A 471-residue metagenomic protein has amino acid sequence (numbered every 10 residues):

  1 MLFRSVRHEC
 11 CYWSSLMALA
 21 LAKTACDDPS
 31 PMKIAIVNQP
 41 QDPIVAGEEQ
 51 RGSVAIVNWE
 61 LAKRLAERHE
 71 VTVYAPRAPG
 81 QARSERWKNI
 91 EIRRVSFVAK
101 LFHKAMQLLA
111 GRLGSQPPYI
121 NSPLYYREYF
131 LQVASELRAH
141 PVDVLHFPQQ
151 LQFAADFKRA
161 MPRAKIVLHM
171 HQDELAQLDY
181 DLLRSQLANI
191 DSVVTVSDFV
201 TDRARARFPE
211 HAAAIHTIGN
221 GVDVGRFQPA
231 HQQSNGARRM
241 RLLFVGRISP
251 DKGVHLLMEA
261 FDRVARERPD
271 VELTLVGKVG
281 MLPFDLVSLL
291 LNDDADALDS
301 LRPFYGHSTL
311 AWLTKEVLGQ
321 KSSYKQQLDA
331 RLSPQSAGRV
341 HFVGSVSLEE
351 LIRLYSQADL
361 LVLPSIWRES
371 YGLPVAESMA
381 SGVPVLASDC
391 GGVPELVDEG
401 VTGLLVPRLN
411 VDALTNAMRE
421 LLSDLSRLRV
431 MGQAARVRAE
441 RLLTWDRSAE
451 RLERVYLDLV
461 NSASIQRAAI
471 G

Functional and structural regions predicted by a protein language model:
L16-Q81, K88-E91, A164, A188-D191 (+1 more regions): N-terminal subdomain of nucleotide-sugar transferases
L124, S426-N461: A charged, aromatic-enriched C-terminal amphipathic alpha-helix characteristic of glycosyltransferases across folds
V194, S234-K252, L257-D262, L273-M281: Conserved donor-binding/catalytic core segment of Leloir-type glycosyltransferases
F199, G221: Carbohydrate-associated surface elements
G277, L286-E349: Nucleotide-activated donor-binding/catalytic signature segment of Leloir-type glycosyltransferases, i.e., the conserved
S356-S370, V383: Acidic donor-binding loop of glycosyltransferase active sites
P384-A387, V397: Short hydrophobic beta-strand element within catalytic cores of glycosyltransferases and related nucleotide-activated
E399-G400, L404-V411, E420-L425: Conserved acidic donor-binding segment of nucleotide-sugar-dependent glycosyltransferases
